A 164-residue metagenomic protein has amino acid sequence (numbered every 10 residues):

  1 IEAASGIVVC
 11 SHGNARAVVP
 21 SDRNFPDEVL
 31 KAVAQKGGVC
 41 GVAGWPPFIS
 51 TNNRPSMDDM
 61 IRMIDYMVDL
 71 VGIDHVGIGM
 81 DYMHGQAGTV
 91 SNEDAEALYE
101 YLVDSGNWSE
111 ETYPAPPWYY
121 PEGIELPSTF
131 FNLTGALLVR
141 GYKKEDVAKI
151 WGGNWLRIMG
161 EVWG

Functional and structural regions predicted by a protein language model:
I1-V9, D22-G38, D58-D74: Histidine/acidic residue-rich metal-binding segments in metalloenzymes
A4, N14-A15, G44-F48, Y82-H84: Active-site-proximal loop/turn and secondary-structure-junction residues that shape catalytic pockets, frequently
S5, A34-Q35, D65, D69-G72 (+4 more regions): Sec-exported extracytoplasmic/periplasmic mature domains
H12, C40, D81, V147: Conserved, mostly hydrophobic/aromatic
N14-N24, I49-R62: Active-site glycine- and acidic-residue-rich loops that bind and position anionic ligands or nucleotide-like cofactors
A34-M57: A conserved active-site cap/scaffold subdomain adjacent to cofactor or substrate pockets
G44, V71-E96, E100-G123: Short acidic/histidine-rich active-site segments
Y113-G164: Mid-to-C-terminal alpha-helical segments outside catalytic/metal-binding sites
